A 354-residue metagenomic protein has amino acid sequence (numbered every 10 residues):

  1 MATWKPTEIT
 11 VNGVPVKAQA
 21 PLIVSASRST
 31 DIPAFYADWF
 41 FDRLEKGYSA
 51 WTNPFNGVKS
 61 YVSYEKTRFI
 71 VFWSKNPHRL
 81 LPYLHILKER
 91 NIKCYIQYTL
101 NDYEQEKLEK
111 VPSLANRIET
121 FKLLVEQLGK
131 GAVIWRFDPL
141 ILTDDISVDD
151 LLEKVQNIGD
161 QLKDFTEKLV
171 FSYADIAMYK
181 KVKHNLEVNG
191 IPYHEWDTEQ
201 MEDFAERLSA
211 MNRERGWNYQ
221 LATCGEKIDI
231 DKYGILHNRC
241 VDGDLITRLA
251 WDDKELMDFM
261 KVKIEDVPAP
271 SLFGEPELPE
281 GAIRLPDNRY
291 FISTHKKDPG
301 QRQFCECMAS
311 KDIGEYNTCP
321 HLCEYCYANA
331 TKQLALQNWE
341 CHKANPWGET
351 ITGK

Functional and structural regions predicted by a protein language model:
M1-L108, L114, I118-K130, A330-K354: Conserved Radical SAM active-site core
S29-D31, K75, T99-Y103, D138-L140 (+2 more regions): Active-site beta-loop-alpha junctions enriched in small/polar residues
D102-V111, P139-D149, E187-D197: Surface-exposed cleft-lining segments at the edges of enzyme active sites
N116-K183, E206-G225: Conserved C-terminal portion of the radical SAM core fold that forms the substrate/S-adenosylmethionine-binding
F171, V188-R207: Substrate-binding surface in catalytic domains of secreted glycosidases
Q200-Q303: A C-terminal junction/extension of Radical SAM enzymes
Q303-T331: Local cysteine-cluster metal-coordination motifs and their immediate loop/turn environment, predominantly Fe-S cluster
